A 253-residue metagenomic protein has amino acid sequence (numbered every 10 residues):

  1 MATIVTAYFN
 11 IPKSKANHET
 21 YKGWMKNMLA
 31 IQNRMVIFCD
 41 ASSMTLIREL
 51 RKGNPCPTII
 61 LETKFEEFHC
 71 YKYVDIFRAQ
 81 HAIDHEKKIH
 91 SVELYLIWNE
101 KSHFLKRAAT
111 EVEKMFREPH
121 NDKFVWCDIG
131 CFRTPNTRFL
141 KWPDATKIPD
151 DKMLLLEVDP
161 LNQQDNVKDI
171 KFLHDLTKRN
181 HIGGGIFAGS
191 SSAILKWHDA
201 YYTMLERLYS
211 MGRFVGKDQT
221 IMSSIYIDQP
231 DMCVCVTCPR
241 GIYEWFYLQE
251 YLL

Functional and structural regions predicted by a protein language model:
M1-T20: N-proximal low-complexity "stem/linker" segments adjacent to membrane-targeting elements
Y21-R34, E49-G53: Short, acidic, metal-binding catalytic loop of nucleotide-sugar glycosyltransferases
V36-D40: Short internal beta-strands
S43-P57: Short, aromatic/basic amphipathic alpha-helical patches
G53-F116: Active-site-proximal specificity loops/subdomain of glycosyltransferases
W98-E157: GT-A fold catalytic core of metal-dependent nucleotide-sugar glycosyltransferases, centered on the diacidic
C131-T137, L176-L253: Catalytic core and acceptor-binding pocket of nucleotide-sugar-dependent glycosyltransferases
L154-V167: Short beta-strand-to-loop element that shapes/binds the nucleotide-sugar donor at the catalytic cleft/hinge
